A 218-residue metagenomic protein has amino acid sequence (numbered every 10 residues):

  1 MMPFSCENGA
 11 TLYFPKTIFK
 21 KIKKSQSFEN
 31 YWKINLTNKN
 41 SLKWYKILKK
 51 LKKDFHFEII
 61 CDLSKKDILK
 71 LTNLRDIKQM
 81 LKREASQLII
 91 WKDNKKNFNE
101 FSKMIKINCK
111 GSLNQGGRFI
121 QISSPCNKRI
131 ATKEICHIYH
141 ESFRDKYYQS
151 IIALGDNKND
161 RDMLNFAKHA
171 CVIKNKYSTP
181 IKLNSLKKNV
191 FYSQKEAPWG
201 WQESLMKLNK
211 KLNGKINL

Functional and structural regions predicted by a protein language model:
M1, A85, A167-K168: Short, well-ordered alpha-helix to beta-strand connector turns
M1-C61, N175: Active-site phosphate-binding/coordination module
S5-C6, F14, I59, K70 (+3 more regions): Structural signal for conserved beta-strand scaffold positions within catalytic alpha/beta enzyme cores
N8-I18, E84-I89, I105-N108, S142-D145 (+1 more regions): Short, basic, helix/turn surface patches
I18-K23, T72-R75, K207-K211: Short, surface-exposed amphipathic charged segments that create phosphate/polyanion-binding patches used for binding
L42-Y45, K49, N99, K133 (+1 more regions): Generic alpha-helical structural signal
L51-I152, K158: Conserved acidic, metal-coordinating active-site core of Asp-based, Mg2+-dependent phosphoryl-transfer enzymes
K106, F119-L218: Mg2+-dependent phosphoryl-transfer enzymes with acidic/Ser/Thr/Gly-rich catalytic loops
